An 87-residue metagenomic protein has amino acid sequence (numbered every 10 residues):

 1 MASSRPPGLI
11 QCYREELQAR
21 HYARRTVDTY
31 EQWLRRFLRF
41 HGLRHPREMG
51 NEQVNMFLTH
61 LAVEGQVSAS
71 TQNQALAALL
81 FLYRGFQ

Functional and structural regions predicted by a protein language model:
M1-P7: Intrinsically disordered, low-complexity and often Lys/Arg-enriched segments
Q11-R25, E31-Q87: N-terminal core-binding DNA-recognition domain of tyrosine recombinases/integrases
